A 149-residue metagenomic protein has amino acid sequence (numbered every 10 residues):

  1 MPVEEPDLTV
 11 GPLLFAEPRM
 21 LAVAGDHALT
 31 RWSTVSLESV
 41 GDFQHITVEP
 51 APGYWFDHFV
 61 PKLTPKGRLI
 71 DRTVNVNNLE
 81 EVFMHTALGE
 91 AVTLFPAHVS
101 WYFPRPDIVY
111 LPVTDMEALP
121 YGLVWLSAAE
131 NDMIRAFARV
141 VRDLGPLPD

Functional and structural regions predicted by a protein language model:
M1, M20, P65-G67, R135 (+1 more regions): Compositionally biased accessory segments in Actinobacterial proteins
M1-R19, V23, A87-L88, P106-L111: Short beta-strand-centered segments that line the small-molecule binding cleft or hinge of alpha/beta clamshell
D7-L8, T34, V76-L79: Structural motif corresponding to alpha-helix initiation and N-cap regions
V10-G25, S33-G41, V113-Y121: Short Pro/Gly-enriched coil loops immediately N-terminal to beta-strands
D26, V99-S100, I108-D149: A late-sequence structural motif
L29-L37, G41-G67, N131-I134, P148: Secondary-structure junction motif
G41, P50, R68, T73-N77 (+2 more regions): Non-catalytic sensory/regulatory segments that transmit input signals in bacterial signaling proteins
V48-V109: Hydrophobic hinge/microswitch elements
